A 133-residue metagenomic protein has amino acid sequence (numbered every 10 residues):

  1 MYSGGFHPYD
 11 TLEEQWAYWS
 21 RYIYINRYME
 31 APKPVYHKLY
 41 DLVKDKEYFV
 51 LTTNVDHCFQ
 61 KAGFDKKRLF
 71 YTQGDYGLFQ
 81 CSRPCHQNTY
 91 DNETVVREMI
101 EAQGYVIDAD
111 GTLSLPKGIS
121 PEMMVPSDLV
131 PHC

Functional and structural regions predicted by a protein language model:
M1-C133: Conserved catalytic core of sirtuin-type NAD+-dependent deacylases
